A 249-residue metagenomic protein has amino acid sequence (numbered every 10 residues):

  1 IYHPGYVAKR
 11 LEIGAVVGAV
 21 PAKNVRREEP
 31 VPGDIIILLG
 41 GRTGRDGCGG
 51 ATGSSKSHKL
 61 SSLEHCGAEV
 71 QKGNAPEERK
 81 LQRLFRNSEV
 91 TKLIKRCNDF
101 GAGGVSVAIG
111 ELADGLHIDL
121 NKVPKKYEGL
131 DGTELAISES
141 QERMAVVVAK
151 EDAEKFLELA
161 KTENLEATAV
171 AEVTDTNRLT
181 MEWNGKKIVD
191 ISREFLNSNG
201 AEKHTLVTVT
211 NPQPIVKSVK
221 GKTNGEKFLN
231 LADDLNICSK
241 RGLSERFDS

Functional and structural regions predicted by a protein language model:
I1-S249: Glycine/proline-enriched, intrinsically flexible loops and inter-domain linkers
